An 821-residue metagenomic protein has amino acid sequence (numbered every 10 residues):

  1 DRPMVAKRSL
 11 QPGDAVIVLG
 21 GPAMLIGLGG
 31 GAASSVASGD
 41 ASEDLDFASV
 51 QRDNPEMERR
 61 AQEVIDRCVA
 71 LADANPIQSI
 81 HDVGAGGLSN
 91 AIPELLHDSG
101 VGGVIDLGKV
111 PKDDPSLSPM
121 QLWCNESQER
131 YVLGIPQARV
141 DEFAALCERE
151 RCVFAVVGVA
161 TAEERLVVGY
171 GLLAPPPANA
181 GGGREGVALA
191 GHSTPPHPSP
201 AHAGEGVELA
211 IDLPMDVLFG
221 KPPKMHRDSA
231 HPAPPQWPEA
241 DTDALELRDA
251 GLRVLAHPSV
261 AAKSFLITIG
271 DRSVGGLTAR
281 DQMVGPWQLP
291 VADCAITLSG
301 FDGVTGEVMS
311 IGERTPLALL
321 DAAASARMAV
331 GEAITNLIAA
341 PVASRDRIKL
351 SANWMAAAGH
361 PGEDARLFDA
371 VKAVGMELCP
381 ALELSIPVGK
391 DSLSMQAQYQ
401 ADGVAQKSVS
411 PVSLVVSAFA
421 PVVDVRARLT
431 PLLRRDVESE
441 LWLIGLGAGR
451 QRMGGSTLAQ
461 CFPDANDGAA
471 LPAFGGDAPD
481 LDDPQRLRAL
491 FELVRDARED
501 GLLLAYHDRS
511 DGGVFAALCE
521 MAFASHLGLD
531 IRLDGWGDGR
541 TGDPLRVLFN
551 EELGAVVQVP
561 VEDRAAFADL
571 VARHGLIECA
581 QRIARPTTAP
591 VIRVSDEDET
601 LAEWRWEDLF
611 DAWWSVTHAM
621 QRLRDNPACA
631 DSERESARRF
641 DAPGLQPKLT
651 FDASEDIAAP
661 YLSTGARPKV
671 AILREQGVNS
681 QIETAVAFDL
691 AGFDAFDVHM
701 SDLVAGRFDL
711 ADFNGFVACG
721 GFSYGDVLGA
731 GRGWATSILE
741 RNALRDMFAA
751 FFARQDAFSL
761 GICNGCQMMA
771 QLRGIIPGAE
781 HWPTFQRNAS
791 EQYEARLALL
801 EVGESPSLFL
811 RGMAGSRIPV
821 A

Functional and structural regions predicted by a protein language model:
D1, L28, S42-F47, L319-Q396: A glycine-rich phosphate/pyrophosphate-binding beta-strand-loop-alpha-helix module
R2-V5, P119, V425-L429: Short alpha-helix capping/helix-loop boundary micro-motifs
S9, A15-V18, P22-E63, C68-V69 (+12 more regions): Intein/HINT protein-splicing elements and their conserved insertion hotspots or analogous self-processing inserts
D66-H81, L88-I92, V140-C147: Functional cores that coordinate and move charged inorganic groups
H97-G102, V304, M521-S525, I682-V698: Short helix-loop-beta junction
N125-P136, E551-P560: Short cationic amphipathic helices and targeting signals
P341, F785-A821: An acidic, glycine-rich "communication" segment
D596-I762, C766-G778, Q786-L797, E801: N-terminal beta1-alpha1 cap of cysteine-dependent amidohydrolase-like domains
